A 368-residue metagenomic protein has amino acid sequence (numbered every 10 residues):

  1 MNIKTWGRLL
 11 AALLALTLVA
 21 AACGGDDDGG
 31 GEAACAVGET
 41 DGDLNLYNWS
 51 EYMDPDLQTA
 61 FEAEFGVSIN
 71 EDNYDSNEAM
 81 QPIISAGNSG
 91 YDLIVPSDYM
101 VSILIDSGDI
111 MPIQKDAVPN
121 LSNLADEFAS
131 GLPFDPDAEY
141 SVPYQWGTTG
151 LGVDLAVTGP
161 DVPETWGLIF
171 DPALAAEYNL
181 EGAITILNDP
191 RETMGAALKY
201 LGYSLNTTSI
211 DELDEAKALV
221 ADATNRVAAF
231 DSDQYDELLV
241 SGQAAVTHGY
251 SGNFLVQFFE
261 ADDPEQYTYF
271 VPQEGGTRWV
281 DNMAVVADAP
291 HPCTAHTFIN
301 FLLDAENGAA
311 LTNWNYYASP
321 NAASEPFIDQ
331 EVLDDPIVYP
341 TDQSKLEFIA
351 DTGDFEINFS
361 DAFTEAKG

Functional and structural regions predicted by a protein language model:
M1-L10: Bacterial N-terminal signal peptides that target proteins for export
T17-A22: C-terminal motif of bacterial Sec signal peptides marking the signal peptidase cleavage site
C23-G24, G31-I103, E237: Early extracytoplasmic/lumenal segment of secretory-pathway proteins
Y47-N48, Y52-D54, G90-Y91, V95-Q243: Extracytoplasmic ligand-binding site segments that recognize negatively charged/polar headgroups
M100-I103, V246-E265: A ligand-binding cleft/hinge motif common to bilobed small-molecule-binding domains
L213-D222, A228, D263-A289: Periplasmic-binding protein-like
E237, T341-G368: Conserved C-terminal helix/tail region of periplasmic/extracytoplasmic solute-binding proteins
D281, V286-S344: Mature extracytoplasmic/periplasmic domains
